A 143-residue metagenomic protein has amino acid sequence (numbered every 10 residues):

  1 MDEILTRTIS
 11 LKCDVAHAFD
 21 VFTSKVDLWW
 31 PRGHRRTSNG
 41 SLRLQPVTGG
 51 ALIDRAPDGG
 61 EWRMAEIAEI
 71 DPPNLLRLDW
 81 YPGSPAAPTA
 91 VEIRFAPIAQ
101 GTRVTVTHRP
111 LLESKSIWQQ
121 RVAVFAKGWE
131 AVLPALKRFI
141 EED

Functional and structural regions predicted by a protein language model:
M1-N39: Hydrophobic ligand-binding cavity/cleft-lining segments
T6, G60-A65, A87-E92: Short, surface-exposed coil-to-beta transition loops
T6-T8, I53, R77, E92-R94 (+1 more regions): Beta-strand secondary-structure signal
K12-A16, A68-P73, R94-R103: A short, structured loop/turn motif at beta-sheet edges
A18-F22, L52, I67, L78 (+3 more regions): Hydrophobic pocket/interface hotspot
T37-S41, R138-D143: Short, highly charged C-terminal tails/helix-capping segments
N39-D79: Glycine-rich portal/gate segments that line the openings of hydrophobic small-molecule binding cavities
Y81-E130: Beta-strand/loop substructures that line and gate deep hydrophobic ligand-binding cavities in soluble
